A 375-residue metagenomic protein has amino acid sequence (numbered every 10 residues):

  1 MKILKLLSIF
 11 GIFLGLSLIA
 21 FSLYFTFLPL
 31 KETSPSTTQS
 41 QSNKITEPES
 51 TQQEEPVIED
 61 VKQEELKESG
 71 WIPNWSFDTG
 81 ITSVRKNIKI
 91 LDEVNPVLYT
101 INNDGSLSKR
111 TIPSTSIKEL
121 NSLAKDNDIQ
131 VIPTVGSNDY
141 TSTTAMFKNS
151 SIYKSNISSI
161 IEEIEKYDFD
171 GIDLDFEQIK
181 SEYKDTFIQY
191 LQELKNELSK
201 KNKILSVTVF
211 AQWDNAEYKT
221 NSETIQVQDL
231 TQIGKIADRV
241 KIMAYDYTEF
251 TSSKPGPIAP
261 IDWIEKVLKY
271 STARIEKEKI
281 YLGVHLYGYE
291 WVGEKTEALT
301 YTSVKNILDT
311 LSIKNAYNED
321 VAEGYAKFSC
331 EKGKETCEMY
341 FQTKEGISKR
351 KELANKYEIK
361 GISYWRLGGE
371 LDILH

Functional and structural regions predicted by a protein language model:
M1-L16, F25-L28: N-terminal Sec-pathway targeting helices
L30-E32, Q39-K154, S158-S159: Glycan-recognition patch characteristic of GH18 chitinases/ENGases and related GlcNAc/peptidoglycan-binding proteins
W71-W75, P96-Y99, T134-N138, D175-Q178 (+4 more regions): Active-site-proximal beta-strand/loop segments in catalytic clefts of secreted hydrolases
P73-K89, F147-E165, N221-T231, Q342-N355: Short, acidic/polar
V94, L174, L194, V240 (+3 more regions): Conserved, mostly hydrophobic/aromatic
L107-I112, K180-L311: Substrate-binding surface in catalytic domains of secreted glycosidases
V284-R350: Glycan-binding loop/region signatures in secreted carbohydrate-active enzymes
R350-H375: Acidic/aromatic/glycine-rich contiguous surface patches that form carbohydrate-binding/processing clefts and analogous
